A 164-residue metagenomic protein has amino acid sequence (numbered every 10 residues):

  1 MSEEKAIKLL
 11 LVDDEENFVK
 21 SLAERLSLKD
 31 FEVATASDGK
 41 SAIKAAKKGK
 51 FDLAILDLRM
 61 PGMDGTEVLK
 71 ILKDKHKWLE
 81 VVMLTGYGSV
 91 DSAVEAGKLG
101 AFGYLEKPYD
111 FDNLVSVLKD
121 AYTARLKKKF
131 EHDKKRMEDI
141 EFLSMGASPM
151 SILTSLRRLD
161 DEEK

Functional and structural regions predicted by a protein language model:
I7, S37-S41, D64-E67: Acidic catalytic/metal-coordinating carboxylates
E16-A34: Two-component/phosphorelay signaling modules centered on CheY-like receiver
K44, T66-W78: Short amphipathic alpha-helix used as the core "switch/output" element in two-component signaling
D57: Active-site residues of response regulator receiver
M60: Receiver (REC) domain active-site loop signature in two-component systems and cognate sites in sensor histidine kinases
Y109-K119: C-terminal output helix
D133-K164: C-terminal output/effector regions of signal-responsive regulators
